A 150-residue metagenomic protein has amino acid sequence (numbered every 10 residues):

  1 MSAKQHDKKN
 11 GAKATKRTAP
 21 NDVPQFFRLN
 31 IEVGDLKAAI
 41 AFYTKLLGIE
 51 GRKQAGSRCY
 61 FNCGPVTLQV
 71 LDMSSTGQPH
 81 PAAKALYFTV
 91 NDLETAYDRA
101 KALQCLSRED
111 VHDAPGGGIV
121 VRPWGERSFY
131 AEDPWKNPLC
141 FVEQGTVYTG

Functional and structural regions predicted by a protein language model:
S2-I40, K84-L86, V142-G150: N-terminal beta-strand motif that seeds the catalytic metal site of vicinal oxygen chelate
A3-K8, E50-K84, P138-E143: Conserved short beta-strand elements that form part of the metal-binding/catalytic scaffold of enzyme active sites
R17, S74-S75, G116-G118: Short, P/G- and charge-enriched loop/turn segments at secondary-structure junctions
V23-F26, N30-L68: Core segments of cupin and vicinal oxygen chelate
D35-L36, L86-P138: Vicinal oxygen chelate
Y43, D72, A100-K101, E143: Short, flexible helix/strand-to-coil boundary loops that buttress conserved ligand/catalytic motifs in alpha/beta
